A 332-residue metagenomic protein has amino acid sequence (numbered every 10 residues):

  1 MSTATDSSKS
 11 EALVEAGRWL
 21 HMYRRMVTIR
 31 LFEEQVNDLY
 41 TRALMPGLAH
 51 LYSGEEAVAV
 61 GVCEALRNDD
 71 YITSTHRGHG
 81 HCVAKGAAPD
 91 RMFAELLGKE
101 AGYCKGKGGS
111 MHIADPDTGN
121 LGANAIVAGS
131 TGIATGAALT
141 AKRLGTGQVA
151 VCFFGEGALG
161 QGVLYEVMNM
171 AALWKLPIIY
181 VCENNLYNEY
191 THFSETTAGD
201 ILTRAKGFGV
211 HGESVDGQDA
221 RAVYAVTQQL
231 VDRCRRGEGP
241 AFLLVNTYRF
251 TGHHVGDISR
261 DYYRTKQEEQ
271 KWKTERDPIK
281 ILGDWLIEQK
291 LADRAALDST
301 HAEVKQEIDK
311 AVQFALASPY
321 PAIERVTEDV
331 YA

Functional and structural regions predicted by a protein language model:
M1-H21: Charged, compositionally biased N-terminal leader segments and the immediate start of the first structured element
S2-S7, R233-A332: Glycine/aspartate-rich loop-and-adjacent alpha/beta segment that forms the canonical ThDP
R24-Y40: N-terminal glycine-rich anion-binding loops that anchor highly charged ligand groups
E34, L44-W174, H192-L202, G207-G209: Cofactor-binding active-site loop characterized by glycine-rich and histidine/acidic residues
G80, N185-E189, R249-T251: Short gly/pro/ser/thr-enriched loop/turn and capping motifs at secondary-structure boundaries
K142-T146, T197-Q229, T274-H301: Conserved thiamine diphosphate
L164-V167, A225-D232: Glycine-rich, charged/polar anion/phosphate-binding loops that engage phosphate groups from diverse ligands
W174-S194: A short, conserved beta-to-alpha structural element at the edge of catalytic cores that scaffolds binding
